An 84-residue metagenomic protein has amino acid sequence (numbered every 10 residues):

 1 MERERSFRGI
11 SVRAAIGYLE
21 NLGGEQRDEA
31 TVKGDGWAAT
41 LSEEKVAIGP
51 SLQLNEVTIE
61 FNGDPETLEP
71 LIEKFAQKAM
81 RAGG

Functional and structural regions predicted by a protein language model:
M1-R3, D35, N55-V57: A generic structural signal for short beta-strands and their flanking turns/coil linkers
M1-Y18: Terminal, regulation- and interaction-focused segments at domain boundaries
S6-R8, T40, E60: Generic structural detector for well-ordered beta-strands
F7-S11, K45, G63-T67: Beta-strand elements of well-folded, non-transmembrane domains
E20-A30, A82: Short secondary-structure junctions
K33-S51: A short, structured beta-strand/loop element
L52-G84: C-terminal basic regulatory modules in eukaryotic proteins
